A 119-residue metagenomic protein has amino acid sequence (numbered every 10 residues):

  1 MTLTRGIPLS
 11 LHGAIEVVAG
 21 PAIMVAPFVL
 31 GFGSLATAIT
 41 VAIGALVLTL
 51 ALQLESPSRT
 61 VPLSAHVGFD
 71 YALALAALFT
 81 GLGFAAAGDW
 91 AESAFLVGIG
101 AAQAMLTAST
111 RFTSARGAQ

Functional and structural regions predicted by a protein language model:
M1-T2, S114-Q119: Short, charged juxtamembrane terminal tails flanking transmembrane helices
T4-P8, S58-L63: Feature responds to low-complexity, polar/acidic, surface-exposed segments characteristic of secreted/exported proteins
P8, H12-F32, G44-L54, D70-G88 (+1 more regions): Extracellular/lumenal glycan-associated surfaces
L35-T37: Short edge beta-strands and adjacent beta->alpha junctions
T40-V41: Alpha-helical transmembrane segments of polytopic membrane proteins
P62-A72: Cytoplasmic-side transmembrane-helix entry/capping segments in multi-pass membrane proteins
